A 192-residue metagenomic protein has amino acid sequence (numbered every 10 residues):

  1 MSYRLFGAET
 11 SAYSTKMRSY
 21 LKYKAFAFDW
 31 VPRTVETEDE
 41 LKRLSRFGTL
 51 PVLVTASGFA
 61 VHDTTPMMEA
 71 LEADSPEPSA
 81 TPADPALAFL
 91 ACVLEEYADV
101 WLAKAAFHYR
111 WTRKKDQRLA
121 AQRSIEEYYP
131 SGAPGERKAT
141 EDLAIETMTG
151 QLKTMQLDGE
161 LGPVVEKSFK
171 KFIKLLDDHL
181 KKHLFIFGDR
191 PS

Functional and structural regions predicted by a protein language model:
M1-R137, I186: GST-like domain detector, emphasizing the conserved glutathione-binding G-site in the N-terminal thioredoxin-like
K104-S192: GST-like fold's C-terminal all-alpha helical module
